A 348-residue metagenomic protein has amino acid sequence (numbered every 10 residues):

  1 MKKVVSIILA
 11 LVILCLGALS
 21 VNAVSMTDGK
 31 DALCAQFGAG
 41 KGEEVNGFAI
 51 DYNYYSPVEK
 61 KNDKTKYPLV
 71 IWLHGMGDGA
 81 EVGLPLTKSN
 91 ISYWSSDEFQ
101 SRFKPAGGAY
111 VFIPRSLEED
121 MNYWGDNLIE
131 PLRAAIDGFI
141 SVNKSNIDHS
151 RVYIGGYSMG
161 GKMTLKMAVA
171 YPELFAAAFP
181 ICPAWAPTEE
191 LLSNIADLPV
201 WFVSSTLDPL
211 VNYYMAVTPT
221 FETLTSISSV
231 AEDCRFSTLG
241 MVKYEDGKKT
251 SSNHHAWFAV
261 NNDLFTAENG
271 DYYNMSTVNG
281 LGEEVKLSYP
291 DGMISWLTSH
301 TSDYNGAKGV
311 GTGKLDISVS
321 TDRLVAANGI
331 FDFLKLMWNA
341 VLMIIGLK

Functional and structural regions predicted by a protein language model:
I8-L16: Bacterial N-terminal signal peptides
V21-L69, G155-Y157, M167, A231-C234 (+1 more regions): A domain-start/cap signature at the N-terminus of enzymes
K60-T65, D120-S158: Gly/Ser-rich "nucleophile elbow"/oxyanion-hole loop immediately N-terminal to the catalytic nucleophile in hydrolases
L69, L73-R133: Active-site machinery of serine-nucleophile hydrolases
L73-A80, S116, I140-S141, Y157-M159 (+6 more regions): Cell-envelope and extracellular/periplasmic
P85, N212-S226: Short alpha-helix in the alpha/beta-hydrolase fold that links the catalytic acid
S150-N194: Primarily recognizes the serine-hydrolase "nucleophile elbow" in alpha/beta-hydrolase and SGNH/GDSL folds
V203, L207-P209, S226-I344: C-terminal catalytic histidine-bearing segment of alpha/beta-hydrolase fold enzymes
